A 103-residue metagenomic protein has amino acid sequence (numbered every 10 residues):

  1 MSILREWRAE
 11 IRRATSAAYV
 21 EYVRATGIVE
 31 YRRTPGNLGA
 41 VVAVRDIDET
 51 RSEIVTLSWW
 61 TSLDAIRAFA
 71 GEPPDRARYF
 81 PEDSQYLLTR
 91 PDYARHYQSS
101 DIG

Functional and structural regions predicted by a protein language model:
M1, R24, S52-E53, R90: Intrinsically disordered, low-complexity regions enriched in Ser/Pro/Gly/Gln/His and often acidic
S2-E10, G39-E72: Short, well-ordered beta-strand segments in beta-rich or mixed alpha/beta enzyme and ligand-binding folds
W7, A14, Y97-Q98: Intrinsically disordered, low-complexity segments
T15-A17, D64-I66, I102: Residue-level signal for secondary-structure boundary sites
T15-G39, R76-E82: Short amphipathic alpha-helical segments
R24, R32-R33, R67-A70, L88: Alpha-helix boundary recognition
P35-L38, L57, P73, Q85-L87 (+1 more regions): Short, charged/polar low-complexity linear motifs in solvent-exposed/disordered segments
V41-S52, R78-G103: Glycine-rich beta-strand-turn "strand-cap" elements at beta-sheet edges
